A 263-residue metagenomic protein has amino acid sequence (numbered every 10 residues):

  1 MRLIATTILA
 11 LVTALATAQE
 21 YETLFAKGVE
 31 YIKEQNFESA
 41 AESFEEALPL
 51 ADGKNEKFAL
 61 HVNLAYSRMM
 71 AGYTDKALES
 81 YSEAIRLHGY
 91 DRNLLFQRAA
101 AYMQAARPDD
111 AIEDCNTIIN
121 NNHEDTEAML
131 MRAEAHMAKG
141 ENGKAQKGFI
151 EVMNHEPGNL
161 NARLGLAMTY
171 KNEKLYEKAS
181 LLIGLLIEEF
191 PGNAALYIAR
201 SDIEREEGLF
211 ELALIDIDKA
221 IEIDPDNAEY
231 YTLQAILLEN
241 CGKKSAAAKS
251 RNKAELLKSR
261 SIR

Functional and structural regions predicted by a protein language model:
L15-N63, M70-G72, R263: N-terminal leader/linker segments that initiate helical-solenoid repeat arrays
Y21-E22, K54-A59, D91-N93, T126-E127 (+4 more regions): Helix-start (N-cap) detector for alpha-helical repeat units in TPR-like alpha-solenoids, especially tetratricopeptide
A26, A59-N63, Q97, M131-E134 (+3 more regions): Canonical tetratricopeptide repeat
K33-E34, S67-M70, Q104-A105, E134 (+6 more regions): Register position in tetratricopeptide repeats
A47, E83-A84, T117-I118, E151-V152 (+3 more regions): Canonical positions in the second alpha-helix
L50-G53, L87, N121, H155 (+3 more regions): Structural marker of alpha-solenoid helical repeat scaffolds
